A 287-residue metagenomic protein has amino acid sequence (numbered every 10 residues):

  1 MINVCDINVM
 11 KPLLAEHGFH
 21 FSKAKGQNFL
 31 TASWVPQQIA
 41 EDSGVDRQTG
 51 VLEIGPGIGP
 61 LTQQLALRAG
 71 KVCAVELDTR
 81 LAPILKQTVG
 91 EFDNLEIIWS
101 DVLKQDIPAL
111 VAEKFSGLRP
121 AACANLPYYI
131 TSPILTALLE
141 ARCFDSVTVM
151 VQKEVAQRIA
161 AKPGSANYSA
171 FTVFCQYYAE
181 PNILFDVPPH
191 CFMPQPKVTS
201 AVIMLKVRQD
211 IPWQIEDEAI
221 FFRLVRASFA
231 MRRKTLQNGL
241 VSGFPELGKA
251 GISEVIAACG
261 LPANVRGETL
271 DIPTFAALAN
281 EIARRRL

Functional and structural regions predicted by a protein language model:
M1-A227, A257, E268, A277-L287: Catalytic cores of RNA-modifying enzymes
A230: Conserved catalytic loop of SAM-dependent methyltransferase domains
V241-E246: Short helix-coil junctions and helix-kink-helix linkers
K249-I252: Short amphipathic alpha-helix in the helical subdomain of ABC transporter nucleotide-binding domains
E254-A263: Short helix/strand-capping connector loops at secondary-structure junctions
